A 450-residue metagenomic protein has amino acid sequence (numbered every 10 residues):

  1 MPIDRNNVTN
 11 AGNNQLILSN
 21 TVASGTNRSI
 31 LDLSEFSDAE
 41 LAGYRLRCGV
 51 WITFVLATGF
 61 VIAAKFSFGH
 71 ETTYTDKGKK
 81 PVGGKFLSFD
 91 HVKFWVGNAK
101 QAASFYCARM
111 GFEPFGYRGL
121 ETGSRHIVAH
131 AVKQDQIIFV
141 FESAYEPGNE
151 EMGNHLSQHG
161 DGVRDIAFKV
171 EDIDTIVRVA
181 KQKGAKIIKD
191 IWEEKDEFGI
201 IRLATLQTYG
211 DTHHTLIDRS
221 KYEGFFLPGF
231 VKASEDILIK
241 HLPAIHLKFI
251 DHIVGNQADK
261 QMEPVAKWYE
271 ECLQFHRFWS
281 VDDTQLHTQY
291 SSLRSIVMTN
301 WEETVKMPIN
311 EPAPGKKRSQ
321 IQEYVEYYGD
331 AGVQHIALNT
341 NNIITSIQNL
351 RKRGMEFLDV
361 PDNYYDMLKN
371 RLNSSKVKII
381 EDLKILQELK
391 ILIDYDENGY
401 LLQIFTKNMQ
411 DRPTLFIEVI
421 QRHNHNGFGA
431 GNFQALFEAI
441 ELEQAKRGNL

Functional and structural regions predicted by a protein language model:
I3-A11, L18-A23: Short alpha-helix boundary/capping segments
Y44, L87, K93-I138, Q182 (+7 more regions): Core segments of cupin and vicinal oxygen chelate
F66-S220, F225-V231, D259: An N-terminus-focused feature that recognizes amino-terminal "leader" regions
F68-K100, V163-I166, E223-A266, G329-N339 (+2 more regions): N-terminal beta-strand motif that seeds the catalytic metal site of vicinal oxygen chelate
G83, V96, H335-L450: C-terminal functional regions that serve as terminal interaction/effector modules
F89-W95, F112, V132, F139-F141 (+11 more regions): Short, structured motif recognition centered on aromatic/hydrophobic residues
G116-V128, Y145-D165, V170, D174 (+11 more regions): A cross-kingdom feature marking solvent-exposed beta-strand/loop segments within repeated, beta-rich binding/scaffold
